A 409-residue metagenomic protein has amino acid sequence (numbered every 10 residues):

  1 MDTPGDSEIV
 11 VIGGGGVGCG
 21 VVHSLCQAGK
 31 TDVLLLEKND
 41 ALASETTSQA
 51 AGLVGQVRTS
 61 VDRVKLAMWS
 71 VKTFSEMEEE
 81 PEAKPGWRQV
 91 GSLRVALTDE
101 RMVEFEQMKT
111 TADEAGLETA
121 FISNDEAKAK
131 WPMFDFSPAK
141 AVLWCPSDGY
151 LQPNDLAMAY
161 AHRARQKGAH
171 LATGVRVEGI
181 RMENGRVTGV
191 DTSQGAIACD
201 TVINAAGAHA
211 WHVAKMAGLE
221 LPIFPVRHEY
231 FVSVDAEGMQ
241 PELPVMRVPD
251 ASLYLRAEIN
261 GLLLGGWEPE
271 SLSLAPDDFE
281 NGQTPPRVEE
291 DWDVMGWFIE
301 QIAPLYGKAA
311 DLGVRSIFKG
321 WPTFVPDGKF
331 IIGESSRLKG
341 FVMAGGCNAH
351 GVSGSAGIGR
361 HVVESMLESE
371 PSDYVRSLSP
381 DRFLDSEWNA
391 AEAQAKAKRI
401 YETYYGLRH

Functional and structural regions predicted by a protein language model:
T3-V17, L34: Beta1/beta-strand and adjacent pyrophosphate-binding region of the FAD-binding site in flavoprotein oxidoreductases
C26-T47: Glycine-rich FAD pyrophosphate-binding loop
A43, A196-P244: Central helical "cap/lid" subdomain
A51-K130, S252-L255, G282: Dinucleotide-binding Rossmann-like beta1-alpha1 core, especially the glycine-rich loop that anchors the ADP
L143-D200: Helical element adjacent to the flavin cofactor pocket in flavoenzyme catalytic cores
P153, G296-K396, Y401: C-terminal catalytic lobe of FAD-dependent flavoproteins
D235-G340: Active-site lid/adjacent beta-loop-alpha segment flanking the redox-cofactor pocket in flavoenzymes
